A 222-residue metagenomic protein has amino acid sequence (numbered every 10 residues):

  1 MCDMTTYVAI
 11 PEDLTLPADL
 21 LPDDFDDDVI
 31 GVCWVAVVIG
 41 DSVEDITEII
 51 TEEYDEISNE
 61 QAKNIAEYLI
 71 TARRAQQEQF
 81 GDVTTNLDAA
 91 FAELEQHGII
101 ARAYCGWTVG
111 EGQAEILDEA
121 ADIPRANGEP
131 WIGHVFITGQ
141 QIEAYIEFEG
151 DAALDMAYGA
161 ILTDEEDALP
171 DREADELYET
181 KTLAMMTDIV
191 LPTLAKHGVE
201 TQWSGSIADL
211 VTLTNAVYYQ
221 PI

Functional and structural regions predicted by a protein language model:
C2-L117: Long, contiguous N-terminal structural blocks used for assembly/anchoring
C2-L20, I161-I222: Acidic, proline/glycine-rich low-complexity IDRs
E78-G81, I132-F136, E179-T180, V190-P192: A short linear-motif detector with a strong N-terminal bias
F91-L94, A101, M156-Y158, T201 (+1 more regions): Generic structural hydrophobic/aromatic packing signal, biased to beta-strands
Q96, D151-A153, A208: Sequence-level motif detector for i,i+2 pairs with an aromatic at +2
R102-R172, T180: Short helix/strand-capping turn motifs
